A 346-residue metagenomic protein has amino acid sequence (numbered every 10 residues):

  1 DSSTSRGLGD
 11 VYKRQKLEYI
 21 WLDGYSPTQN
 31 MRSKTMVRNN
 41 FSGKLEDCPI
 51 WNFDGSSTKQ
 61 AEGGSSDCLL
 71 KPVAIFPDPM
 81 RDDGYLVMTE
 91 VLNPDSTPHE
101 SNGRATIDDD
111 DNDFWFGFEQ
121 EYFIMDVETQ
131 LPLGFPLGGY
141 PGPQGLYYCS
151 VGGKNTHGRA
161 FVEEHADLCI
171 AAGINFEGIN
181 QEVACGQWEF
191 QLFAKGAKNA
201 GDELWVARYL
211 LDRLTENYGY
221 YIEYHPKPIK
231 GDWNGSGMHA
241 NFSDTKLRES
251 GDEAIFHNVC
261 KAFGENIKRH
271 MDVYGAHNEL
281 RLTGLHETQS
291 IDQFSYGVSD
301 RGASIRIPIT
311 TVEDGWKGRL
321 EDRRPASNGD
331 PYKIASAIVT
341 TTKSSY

Functional and structural regions predicted by a protein language model:
D1-Y12: Single conserved hydrophobic/aromatic residue that forms the stacking wall/gate of nucleotide- or nucleobase-binding
D10-Y346: Glycine-rich, acidic/polar active-site loops that bind/position phosphate-bearing ligands
